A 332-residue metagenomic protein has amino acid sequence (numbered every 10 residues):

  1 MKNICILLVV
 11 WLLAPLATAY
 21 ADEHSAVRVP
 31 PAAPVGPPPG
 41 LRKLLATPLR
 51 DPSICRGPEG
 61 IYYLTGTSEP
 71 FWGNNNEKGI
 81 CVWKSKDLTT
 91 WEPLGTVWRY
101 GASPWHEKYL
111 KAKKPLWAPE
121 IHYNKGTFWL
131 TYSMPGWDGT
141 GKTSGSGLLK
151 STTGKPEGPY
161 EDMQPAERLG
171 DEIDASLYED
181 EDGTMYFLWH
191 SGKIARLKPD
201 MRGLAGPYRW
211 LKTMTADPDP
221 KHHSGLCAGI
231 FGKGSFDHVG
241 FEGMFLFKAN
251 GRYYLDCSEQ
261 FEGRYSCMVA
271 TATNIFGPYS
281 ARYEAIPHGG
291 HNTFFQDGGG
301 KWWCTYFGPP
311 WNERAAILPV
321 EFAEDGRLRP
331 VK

Functional and structural regions predicted by a protein language model:
M1-I4: Positively charged n-region of N-terminal signal peptides that target proteins for export
I6-P15: Bacterial N-terminal signal peptides
A17-Y20: Sec/Tat signal peptide C-region and signal peptidase I cleavage site
D22-K332: Carbohydrate-active catalytic/glycan-binding domains of CAZyme proteins, especially the secreted or lumenal ectodomains
